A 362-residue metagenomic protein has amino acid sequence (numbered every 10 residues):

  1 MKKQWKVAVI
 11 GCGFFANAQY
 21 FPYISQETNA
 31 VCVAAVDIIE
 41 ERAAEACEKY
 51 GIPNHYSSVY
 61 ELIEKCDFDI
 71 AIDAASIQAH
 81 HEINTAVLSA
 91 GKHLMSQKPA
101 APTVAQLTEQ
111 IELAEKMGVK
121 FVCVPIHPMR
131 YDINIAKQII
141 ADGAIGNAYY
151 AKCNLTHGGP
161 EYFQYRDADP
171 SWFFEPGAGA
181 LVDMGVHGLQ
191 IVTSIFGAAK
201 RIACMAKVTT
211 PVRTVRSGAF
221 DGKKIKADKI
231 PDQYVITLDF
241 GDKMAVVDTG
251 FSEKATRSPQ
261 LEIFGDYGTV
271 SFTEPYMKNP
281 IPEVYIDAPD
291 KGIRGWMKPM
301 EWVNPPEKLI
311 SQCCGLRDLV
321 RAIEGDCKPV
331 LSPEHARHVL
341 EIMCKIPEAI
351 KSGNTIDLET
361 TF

Functional and structural regions predicted by a protein language model:
M1-Q4, A30, I70-I72, I281-I286 (+1 more regions): C-terminal helix-rich "cap/oligomerization" subdomain common to oxidoreductases
M1-Y50: N-terminal Rossmann-like dinucleotide-binding module
K3, Q190-K278, L316-G325: Contiguous beta-strand/loop segments that form the cofactor/metal-binding neighborhood of enzyme cores
F15, P305-R317: Active-site loop of classical SDR/Rossmann-like NAD(P)-dependent oxidoreductases, centered on the catalytic Tyr-X3-Lys
A16, D73, S96, F121-C123 (+3 more regions): Hydrophobic residues in well-ordered beta-strands that form the structural core
Y50-L113, S311-C313: Beta-loop-alpha module in the N-terminal Rossmann-like domain of NAD(P)-dependent dehydrogenases, especially those
E109-I126, G146-Y150: Rossmann-fold dehydrogenase core element
H127-A227, G353: Predominantly a Rossmann-like dinucleotide-binding segment in NAD(P)-dependent oxidoreductases
